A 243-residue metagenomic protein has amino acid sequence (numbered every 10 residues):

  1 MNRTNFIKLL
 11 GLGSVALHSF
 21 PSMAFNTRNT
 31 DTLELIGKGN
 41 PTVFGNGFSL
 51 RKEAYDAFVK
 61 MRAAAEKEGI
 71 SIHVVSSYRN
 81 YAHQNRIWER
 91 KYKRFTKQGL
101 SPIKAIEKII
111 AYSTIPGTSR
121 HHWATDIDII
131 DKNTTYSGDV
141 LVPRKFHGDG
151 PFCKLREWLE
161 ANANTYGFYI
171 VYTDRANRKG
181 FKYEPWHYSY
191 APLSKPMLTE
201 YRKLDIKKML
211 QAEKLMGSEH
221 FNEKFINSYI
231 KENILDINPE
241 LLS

Functional and structural regions predicted by a protein language model:
M1-S243: Extracytoplasmic cell-surface/polysaccharide-interacting catalytic and binding patches
